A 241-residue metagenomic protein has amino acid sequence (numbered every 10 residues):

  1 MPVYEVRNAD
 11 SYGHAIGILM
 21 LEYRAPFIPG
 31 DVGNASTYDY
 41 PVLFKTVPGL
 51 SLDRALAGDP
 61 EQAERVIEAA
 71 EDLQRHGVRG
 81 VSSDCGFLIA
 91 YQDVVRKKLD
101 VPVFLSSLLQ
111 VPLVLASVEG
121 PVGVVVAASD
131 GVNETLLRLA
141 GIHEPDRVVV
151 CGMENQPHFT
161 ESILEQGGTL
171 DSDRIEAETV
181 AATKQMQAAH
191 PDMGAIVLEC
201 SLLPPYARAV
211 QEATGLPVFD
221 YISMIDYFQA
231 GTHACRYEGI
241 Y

Functional and structural regions predicted by a protein language model:
M1-E64, A128-L170: N-terminal glycine-rich anion-binding loop in soluble enzyme alpha/beta folds
L56-A70, R174-A182: Glycine-rich, highly charged phosphate/nucleotide-binding loops
E64-L109, D192-P204: N-terminal glycine-rich phosphate/adenylate-binding segment common to multiple enzyme folds
V94-S117, Q211-Q229: Short, acidic/small-residue loops that bind anionic groups at enzyme active sites
S106-L137: Hydrophobic, well-structured mid-protein blocks that either form specific transmembrane helices
S117-V126, L139, L164-G167, G231-I240: Short, surface-exposed amphipathic charged segments that create phosphate/polyanion-binding patches used for binding
I175-D192, P205: A short, acidic, amphipathic alpha-helical segment used as a generic capping/interface helix at domain edges
L203, F219-Y241: C-terminal functional extensions of proteins
